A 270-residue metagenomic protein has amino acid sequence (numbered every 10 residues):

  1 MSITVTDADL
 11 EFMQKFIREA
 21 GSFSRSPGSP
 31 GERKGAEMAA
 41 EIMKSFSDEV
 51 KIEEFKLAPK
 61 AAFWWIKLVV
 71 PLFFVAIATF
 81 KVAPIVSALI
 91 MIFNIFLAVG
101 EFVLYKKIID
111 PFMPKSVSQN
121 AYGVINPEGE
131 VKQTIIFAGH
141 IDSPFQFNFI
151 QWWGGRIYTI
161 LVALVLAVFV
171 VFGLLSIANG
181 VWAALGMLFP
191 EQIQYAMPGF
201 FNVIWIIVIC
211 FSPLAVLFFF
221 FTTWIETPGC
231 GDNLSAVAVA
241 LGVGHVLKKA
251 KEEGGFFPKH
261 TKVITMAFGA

Functional and structural regions predicted by a protein language model:
M1-A270: Secretory-pathway/membrane protein signature
